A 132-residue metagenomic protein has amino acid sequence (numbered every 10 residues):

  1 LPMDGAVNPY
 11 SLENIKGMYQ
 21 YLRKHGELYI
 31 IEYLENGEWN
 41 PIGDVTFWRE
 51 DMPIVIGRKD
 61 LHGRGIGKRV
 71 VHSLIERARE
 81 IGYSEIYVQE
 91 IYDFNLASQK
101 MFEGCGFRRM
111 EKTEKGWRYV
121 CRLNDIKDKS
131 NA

Functional and structural regions predicted by a protein language model:
L1-M3, P9-Y10, S73, E90-Y92 (+1 more regions): Catalytic phosphate/metal-binding cores of nucleic-acid and nucleotide-processing enzymes, i.e., regions that mediate
A6-E27, E35: Active-site rim helix/loop that mediates acceptor-substrate recognition in acyltransferases
I30, E38-D51: Conserved beta-strand in the GNAT
E32, D51-I66, I91-Y92: A short, internal acetyl-CoA/4′-phosphopantetheine-binding micro-motif in the GNAT/acyltransferase core
G63-R77, Q99-G104: Conserved acetyl-CoA-binding loop-helix of GNAT-fold acetyltransferases
V88-Q99: Conserved beta-strand-loop-alpha-helix junction that forms the acyl-donor binding cleft
E103-T113: Conserved acetyl-CoA-binding loop of GNAT-fold acetyltransferases
K112-A132: C-terminal "cap" of GNAT-fold acetyltransferases
